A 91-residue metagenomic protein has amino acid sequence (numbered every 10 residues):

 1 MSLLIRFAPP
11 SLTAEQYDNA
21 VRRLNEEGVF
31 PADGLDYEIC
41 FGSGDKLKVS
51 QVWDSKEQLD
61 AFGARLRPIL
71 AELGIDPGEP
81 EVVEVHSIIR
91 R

Functional and structural regions predicted by a protein language model:
M1-S50, D54-P68, D76-R91: Short S/T/G/P-rich N-terminal loop/turn motif that feeds into the first structured element of a domain
